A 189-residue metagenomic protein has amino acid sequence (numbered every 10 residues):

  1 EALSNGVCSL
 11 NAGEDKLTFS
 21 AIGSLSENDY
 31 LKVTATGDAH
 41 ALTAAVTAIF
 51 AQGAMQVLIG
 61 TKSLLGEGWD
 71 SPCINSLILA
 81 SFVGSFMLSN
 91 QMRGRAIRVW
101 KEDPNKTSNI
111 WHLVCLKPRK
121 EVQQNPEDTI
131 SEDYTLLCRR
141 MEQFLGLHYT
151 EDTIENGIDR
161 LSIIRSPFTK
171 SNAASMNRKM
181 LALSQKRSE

Functional and structural regions predicted by a protein language model:
E1-V57: Conserved C-terminal RecA-like helicase domain
L42, S85-L88: Helical mechanochemical/support elements of P-loop NTPase systems and associated helical scaffolds
I59, L64-F82, Q91, K106-L113: A short beta-strand element within the Helicase C-terminal
C73, F82, I97-K101, G146-Y149: Hydrophobic alpha-helix feature that most strongly marks membrane-spanning transmembrane helices and their immediate
C73, L88-R95, L136-R140: Alpha-helical scaffold elements adjacent to nucleotide-binding pockets in ATP/GTP-utilizing enzyme cores
V83-S85, K117-P118: Solvent-exposed loop/turn segments at secondary-structure junctions within structured extracellular/periplasmic domains
Q91, R95-Y134: Conserved segment of the helicase C-terminal RecA-like domain
P126-E127, E132-E189: Long, largely alpha-helical accessory region at the distal end of helicase-like NTP-driven motors
